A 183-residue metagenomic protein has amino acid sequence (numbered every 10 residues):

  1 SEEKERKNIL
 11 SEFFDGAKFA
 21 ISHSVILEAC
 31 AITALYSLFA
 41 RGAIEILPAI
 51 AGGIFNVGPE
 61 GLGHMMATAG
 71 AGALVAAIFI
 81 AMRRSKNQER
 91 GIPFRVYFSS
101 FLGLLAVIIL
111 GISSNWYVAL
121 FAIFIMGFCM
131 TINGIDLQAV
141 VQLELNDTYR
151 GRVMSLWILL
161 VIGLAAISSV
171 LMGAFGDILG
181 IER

Functional and structural regions predicted by a protein language model:
E2-A31: Juxtamembrane intracellular "pre-TM" segments in multi-pass secondary transporters
E2-E3, F39, Q142, T148: Generic N-terminal leader/processing signal
K4, L35, I50: Conserved short-loop catalytic and cofactor-binding motifs
F14, I21, L47-R183: C-terminal transmembrane bundle of multi-pass solute transporters/carriers
S22, T33-I44, A165: Conserved extracellular-gate-facing transmembrane-helix segments in secondary transporters
E28-S37, W157-V161: Alpha-helical segments in transporter systems
